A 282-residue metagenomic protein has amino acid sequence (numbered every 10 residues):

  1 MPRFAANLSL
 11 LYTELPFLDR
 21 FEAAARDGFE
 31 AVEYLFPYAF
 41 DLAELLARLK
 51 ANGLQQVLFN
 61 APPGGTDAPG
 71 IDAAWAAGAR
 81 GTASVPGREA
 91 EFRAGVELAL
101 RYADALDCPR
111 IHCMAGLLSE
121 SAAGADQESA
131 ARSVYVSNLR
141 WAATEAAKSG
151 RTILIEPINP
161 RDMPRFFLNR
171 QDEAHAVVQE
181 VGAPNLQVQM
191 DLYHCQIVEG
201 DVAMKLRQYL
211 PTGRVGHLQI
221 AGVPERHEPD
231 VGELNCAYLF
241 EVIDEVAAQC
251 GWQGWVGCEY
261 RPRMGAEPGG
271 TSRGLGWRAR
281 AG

Functional and structural regions predicted by a protein language model:
M1-G28, Y38, K50-G53, R101 (+3 more regions): Histidine-acidic metal/acid-base catalytic patches
L10-Y12, A61-G65: Short glycine-enriched loops at secondary-structure junctions
P16, P37, D41, E91-G95 (+3 more regions): Soluble or luminal CAZymes and related metallo-dependent hydrolases
R20, Y34-P37, A77-G81, R88: Alpha/beta catalytic barrel-like cores
E33, V57-N60, H112, L154 (+2 more regions): Conserved beta-strand positions in the central sheet of alpha/beta enzyme cores
E33-Q55, F59-N60, A115-A122, D126-Q127 (+2 more regions): Glycine-rich, proline-tolerant flexible connector loops at the mouths of alpha/beta enzymes
G65-S84: Active-site gating loops and adjacent loop-to-helix segments of metal-dependent hydrolytic enzymes
R80-Q187, I197: Active-site acidic/histidine proton-transfer and metal-coordination neighborhood in alpha/beta enzyme cores
